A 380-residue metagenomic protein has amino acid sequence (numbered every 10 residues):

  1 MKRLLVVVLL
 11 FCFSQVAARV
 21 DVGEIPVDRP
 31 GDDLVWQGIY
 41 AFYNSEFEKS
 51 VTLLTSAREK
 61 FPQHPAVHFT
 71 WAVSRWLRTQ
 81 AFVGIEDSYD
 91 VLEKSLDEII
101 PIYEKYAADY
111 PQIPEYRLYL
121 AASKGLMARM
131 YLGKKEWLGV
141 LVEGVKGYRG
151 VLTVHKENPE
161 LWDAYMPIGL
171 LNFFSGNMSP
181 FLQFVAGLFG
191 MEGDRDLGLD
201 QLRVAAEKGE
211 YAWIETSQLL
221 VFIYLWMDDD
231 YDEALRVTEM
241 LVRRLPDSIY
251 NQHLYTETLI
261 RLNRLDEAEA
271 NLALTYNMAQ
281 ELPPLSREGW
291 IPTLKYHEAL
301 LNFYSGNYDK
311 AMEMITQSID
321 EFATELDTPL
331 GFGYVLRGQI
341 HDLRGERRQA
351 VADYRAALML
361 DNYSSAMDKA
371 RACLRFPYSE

Functional and structural regions predicted by a protein language model:
V20-L34, A41-L53, Q63, W71-W226: Short coil/linker segments at helix-helix boundaries
W36, T70, L77, Y119 (+8 more regions): "A position-specific structural signal for the A-helix of alpha-solenoid helical repeats
E59, I100-E104, Y148-L152, K156 (+6 more regions): Amphipathic alpha-helical segments of tetratricopeptide repeats
V67, Y116, A164, E215-T216 (+6 more regions): TPR alpha-solenoid repeat register
L77-S88, A128-M130, S175-F184, D229-D232 (+4 more regions): Alpha-helical linker/edge segments of TPR/alpha-solenoid repeat scaffolds and analogous pre-/post-domain helices
V142-K146, E192-D200, D229-R236, R264-A270 (+2 more regions): Structural signature of tandem alpha-helical TPR/SEL1-like repeats, specifically the intra-repeat loop/turn
T216-L225, E257-E267, A273-Y276, Q280-L330: Alpha-helical adaptor scaffolds
R348-E380: Terminal, low-structured helical/coil segments at or just beyond the last alpha-helical repeat
